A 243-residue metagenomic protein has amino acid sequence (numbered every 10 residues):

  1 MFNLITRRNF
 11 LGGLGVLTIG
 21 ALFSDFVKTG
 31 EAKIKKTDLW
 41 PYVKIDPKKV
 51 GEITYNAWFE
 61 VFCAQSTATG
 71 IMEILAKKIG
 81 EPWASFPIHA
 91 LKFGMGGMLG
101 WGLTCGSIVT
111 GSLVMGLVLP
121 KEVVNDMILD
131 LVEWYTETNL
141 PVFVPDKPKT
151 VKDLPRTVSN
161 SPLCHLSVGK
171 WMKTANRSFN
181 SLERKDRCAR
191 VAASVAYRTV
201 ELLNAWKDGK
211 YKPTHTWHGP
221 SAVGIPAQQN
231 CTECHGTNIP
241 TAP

Functional and structural regions predicted by a protein language model:
M1-E31: N-terminal export signals
D25-E52: C-terminal segment of N-terminal export signals and the immediately downstream linker at the start of the mature
E52-V61, F93-G102, F179-K185, P220-S221: A short glycine/serine-rich beta->alpha loop
F62-L119: Small-residue-enriched, tightly packed secondary-structure blocks
G70-L75, V114-M115, I128-S221, N230: Amphipathic alpha-helical interface segments
L91, M95, N125-V132: Hydrophobic core segments within long, regular secondary-structure runs in both alpha- and beta-rich folds
W206-K210, N238-P243: Inter-heme linker and motif-flanking segments adjacent to c-type heme-binding CXXCH motifs in c-type cytochromes
Q228-N238: The canonical Cys-X-X-Cys-His
